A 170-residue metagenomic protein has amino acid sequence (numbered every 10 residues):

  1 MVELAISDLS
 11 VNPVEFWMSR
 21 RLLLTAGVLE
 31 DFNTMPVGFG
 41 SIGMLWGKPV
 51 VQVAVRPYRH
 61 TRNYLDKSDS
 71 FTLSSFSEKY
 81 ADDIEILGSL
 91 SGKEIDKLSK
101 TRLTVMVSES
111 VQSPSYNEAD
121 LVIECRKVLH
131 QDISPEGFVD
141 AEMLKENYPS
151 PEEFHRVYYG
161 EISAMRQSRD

Functional and structural regions predicted by a protein language model:
M1-D170: Basic, polyanion-binding surface patches
